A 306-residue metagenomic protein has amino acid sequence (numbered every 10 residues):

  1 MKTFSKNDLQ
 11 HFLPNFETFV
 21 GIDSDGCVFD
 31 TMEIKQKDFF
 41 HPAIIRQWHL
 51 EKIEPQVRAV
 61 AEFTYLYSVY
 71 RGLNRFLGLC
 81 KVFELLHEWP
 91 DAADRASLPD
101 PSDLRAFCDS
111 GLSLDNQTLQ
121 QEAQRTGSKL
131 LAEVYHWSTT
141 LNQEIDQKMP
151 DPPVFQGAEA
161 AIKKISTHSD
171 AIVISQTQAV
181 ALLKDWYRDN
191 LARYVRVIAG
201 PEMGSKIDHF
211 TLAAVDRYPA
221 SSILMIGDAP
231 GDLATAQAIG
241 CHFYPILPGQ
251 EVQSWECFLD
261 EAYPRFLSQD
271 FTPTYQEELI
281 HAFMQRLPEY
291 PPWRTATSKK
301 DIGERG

Functional and structural regions predicted by a protein language model:
M1, S24-C27: Intrinsic structural disorder
M1, T140-K148, T297-G306: C-terminal extensions
K2-H11: Short, basic/aromatic recognition patches
N7, N15, C27-T177: Alpha-helical substrate-recognition element adjacent to the catalytic core
L13-N15, Y218: Residue-level detector of transmembrane insertion/anchoring sites
F16-V20: Extreme N-terminal starter segment of soluble prokaryotic enzymes
G21-D23, I226: Generic enzyme active-site microenvironment
P152-D170, Q178-G306: C-terminal cap/substrate-recognition subdomain and adjoining C-terminal extension of metal-dependent phosphatase-like
